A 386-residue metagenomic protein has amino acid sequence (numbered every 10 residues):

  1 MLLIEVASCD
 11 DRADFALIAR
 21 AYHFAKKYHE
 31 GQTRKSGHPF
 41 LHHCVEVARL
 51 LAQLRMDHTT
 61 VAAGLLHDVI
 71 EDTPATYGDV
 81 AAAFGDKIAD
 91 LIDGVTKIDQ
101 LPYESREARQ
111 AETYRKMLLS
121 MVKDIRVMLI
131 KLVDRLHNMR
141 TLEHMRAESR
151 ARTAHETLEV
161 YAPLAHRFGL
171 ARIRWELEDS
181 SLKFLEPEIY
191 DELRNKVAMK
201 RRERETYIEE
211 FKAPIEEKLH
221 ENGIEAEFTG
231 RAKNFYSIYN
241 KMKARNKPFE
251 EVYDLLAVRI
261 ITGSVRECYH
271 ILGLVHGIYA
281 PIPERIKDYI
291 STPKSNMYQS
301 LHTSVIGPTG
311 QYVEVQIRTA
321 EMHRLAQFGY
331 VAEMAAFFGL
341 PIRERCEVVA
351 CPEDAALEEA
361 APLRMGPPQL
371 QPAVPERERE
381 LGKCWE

Functional and structural regions predicted by a protein language model:
M1-V313, R318-C384: Active-site helical microenvironments for divalent-metal-assisted chemistry
